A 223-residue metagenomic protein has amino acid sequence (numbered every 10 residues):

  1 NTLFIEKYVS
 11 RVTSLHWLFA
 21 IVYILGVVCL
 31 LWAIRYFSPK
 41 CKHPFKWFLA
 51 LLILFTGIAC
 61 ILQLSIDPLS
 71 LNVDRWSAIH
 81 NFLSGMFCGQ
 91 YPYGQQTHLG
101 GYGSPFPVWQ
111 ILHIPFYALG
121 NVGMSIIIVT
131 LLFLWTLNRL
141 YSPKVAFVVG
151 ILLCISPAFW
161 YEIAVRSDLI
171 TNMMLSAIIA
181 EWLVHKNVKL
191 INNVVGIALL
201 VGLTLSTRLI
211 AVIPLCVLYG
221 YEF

Functional and structural regions predicted by a protein language model:
N1-I61: Start-transfer (signal-anchor) and selected internal transmembrane alpha helices of multi-pass inner/ER membrane
Y8-S14, W32-W47, P68-L71, N138-A146 (+2 more regions): Membrane-interface helix-boundary motifs at transmembrane edges
L51-G123: Intramembrane catalytic core of multi-pass membrane enzymes that act on lipidic substrates
Q110-L112, G150-M174: Aromatic- and kink-enriched transmembrane "portal" helix at the membrane-lumen/periplasm boundary that abuts
I114, P157-W160, N193-G220: Membrane-interface alpha helices of multi-pass inner-membrane proteins
G120, I163-T171, S206-R208, V212: Replace "multi-pass membrane enzymes" with "multi-pass membrane proteins
V122-F147, P157-A158: Transmembrane-helix motifs of polytopic, lipid-linked glycan transferases
T171-N187: Specific aromatic-rich, kink-prone transmembrane helix
